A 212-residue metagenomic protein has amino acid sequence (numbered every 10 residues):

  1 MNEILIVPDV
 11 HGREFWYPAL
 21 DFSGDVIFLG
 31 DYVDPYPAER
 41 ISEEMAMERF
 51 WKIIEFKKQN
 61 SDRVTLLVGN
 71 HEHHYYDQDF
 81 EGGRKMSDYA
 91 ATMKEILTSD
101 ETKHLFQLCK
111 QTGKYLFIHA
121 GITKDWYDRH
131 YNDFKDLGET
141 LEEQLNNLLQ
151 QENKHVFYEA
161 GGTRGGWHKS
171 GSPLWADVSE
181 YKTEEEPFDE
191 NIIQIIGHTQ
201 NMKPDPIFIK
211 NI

Functional and structural regions predicted by a protein language model:
N2-I6, D62-T65, K114, I192-I193: Short active-site oxyanion
E3-D9, Y115-G121, I212: Active-site-proximal beta-strand elements of phosphoester/diester hydrolases
I6, I27-L29, F117, I195-I196: Structural motif
V7, G12-S99: Core catalytic region of metal-dependent phosphoesterases/phosphodiesterases, especially metallo-beta-lactamase-like
S23-G24, F106, G113, E190-I192 (+1 more regions): Short, well-ordered alpha-helix to beta-strand connector turns
P35-P37, H73-D77, I118, K124-D128 (+1 more regions): Short catalytic/ligand-binding loop motif for oxyanion handling, primarily in non-cytosolic enzymes, centered on
A91, Q107-F188: Active-site-proximal loop/helix segment associated with metal-binding centers of metalloenzymes
E180-I212: Conserved beta-sheet core of the metallophosphoesterase superfamily
